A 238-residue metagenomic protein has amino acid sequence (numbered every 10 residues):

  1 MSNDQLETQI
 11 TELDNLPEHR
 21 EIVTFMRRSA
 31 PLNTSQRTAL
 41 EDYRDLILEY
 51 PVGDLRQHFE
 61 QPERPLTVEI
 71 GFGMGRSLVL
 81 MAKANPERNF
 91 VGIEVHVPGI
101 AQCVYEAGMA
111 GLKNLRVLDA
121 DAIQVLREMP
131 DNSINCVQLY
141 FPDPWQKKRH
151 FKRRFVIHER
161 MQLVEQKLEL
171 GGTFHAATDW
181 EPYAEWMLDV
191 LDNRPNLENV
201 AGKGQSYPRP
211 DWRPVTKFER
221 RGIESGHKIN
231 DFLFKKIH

Functional and structural regions predicted by a protein language model:
S2-L66, S77-K83: S-adenosyl-L-methionine
I70-G75: Class I SAM-dependent methyltransferase "Motif I" SAM/SAH-binding loop
H96: Conserved SAM/SAH-binding beta-strand->alpha-helix loop
V104-D131: S-adenosyl-L-methionine
R127-C136, F141: A short acidic, Gly/Pro-enriched loop at the edge of an enzyme's catalytic core that lines a small-molecule cofactor
V156-L170: A short glycine-rich, Lys/Arg-flanked "PGG" loop and its adjoining helix->strand segment in the class I
L170-T178: Conserved beta-strand signature within the Rossmann-like core of class I S-adenosyl-L-methionine
D189, N193-H238: Class I S-adenosyl-L-methionine
